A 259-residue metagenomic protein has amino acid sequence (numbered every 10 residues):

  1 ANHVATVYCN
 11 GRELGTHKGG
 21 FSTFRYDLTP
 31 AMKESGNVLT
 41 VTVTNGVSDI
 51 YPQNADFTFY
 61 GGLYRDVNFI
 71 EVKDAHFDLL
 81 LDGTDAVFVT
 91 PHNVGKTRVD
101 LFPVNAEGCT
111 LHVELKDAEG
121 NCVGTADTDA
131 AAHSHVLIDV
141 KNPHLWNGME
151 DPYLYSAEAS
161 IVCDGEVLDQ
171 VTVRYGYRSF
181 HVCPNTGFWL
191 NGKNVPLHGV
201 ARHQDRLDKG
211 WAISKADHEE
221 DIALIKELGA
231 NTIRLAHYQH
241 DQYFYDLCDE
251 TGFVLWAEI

Functional and structural regions predicted by a protein language model:
A1-C9, G15-T16, I70, D74-A86 (+2 more regions): Active-site-adjacent substrate/metal-binding segments within catalytic domains of carbohydrate-active enzymes
A1-L80, A106, A118, Q239-Q242 (+1 more regions): Accessory beta-strand-rich segments of carbohydrate-active enzymes
G20, N93-T97, A130-S134: Ser/Thr- and Asn-enriched, surface-exposed coil loops between beta-strands
G20, Y60-L63, Y153, D169 (+1 more regions): A short, structural micro-pattern
M32-G36, F102-P184: Extended acidic/polar, glycine-enriched regions that form or flank non-catalytic beta-rich accessory modules
A55, V89-P91, P143-N147: Outer-membrane beta-barrel proteins
D74-A106: Surface beta-strand/loop "capping" patches
